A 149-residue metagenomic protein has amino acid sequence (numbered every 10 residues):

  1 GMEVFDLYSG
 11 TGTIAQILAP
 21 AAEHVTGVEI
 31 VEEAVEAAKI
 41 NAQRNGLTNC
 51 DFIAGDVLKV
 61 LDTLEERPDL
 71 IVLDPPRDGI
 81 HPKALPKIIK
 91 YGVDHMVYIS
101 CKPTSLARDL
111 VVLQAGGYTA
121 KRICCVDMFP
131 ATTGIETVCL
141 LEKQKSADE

Functional and structural regions predicted by a protein language model:
G1-E149: Rossmann-like S-adenosyl-L-methionine
